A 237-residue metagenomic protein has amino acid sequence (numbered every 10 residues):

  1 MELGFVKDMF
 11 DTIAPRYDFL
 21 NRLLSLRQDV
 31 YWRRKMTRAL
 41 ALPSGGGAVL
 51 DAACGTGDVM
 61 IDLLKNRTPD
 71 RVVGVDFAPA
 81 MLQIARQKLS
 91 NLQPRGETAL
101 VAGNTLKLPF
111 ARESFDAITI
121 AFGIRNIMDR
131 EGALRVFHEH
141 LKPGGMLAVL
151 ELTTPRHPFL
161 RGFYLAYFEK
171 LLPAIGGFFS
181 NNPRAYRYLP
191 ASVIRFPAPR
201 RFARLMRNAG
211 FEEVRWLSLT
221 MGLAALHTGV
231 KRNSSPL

Functional and structural regions predicted by a protein language model:
M1-D18, F168, F179: N-terminal, positively charged/glycine-rich alpha-helical extensions of SAM-dependent methyltransferases
Y17, I118-T119: Hydrophobic beta-strand segment of the Class I
L26-G47, D62: Conserved alpha-helix/loop element of class I SAM-dependent methyltransferases that forms part of the SAM/SAH-binding
A48-K107: Class I SAM-dependent methyltransferase SAM/SAH-binding core
L106-A117: A short acidic, Gly/Pro-enriched loop at the edge of an enzyme's catalytic core that lines a small-molecule cofactor
E131-M146: A short glycine-rich, Lys/Arg-flanked "PGG" loop and its adjoining helix->strand segment in the class I
L150-L205, A209, R215: C-terminal alpha-helical "lid/dimerization" subdomain adjacent to the S-adenosyl-L-methionine
A203, G210-L237: Core SAM-dependent methyltransferase catalytic element
